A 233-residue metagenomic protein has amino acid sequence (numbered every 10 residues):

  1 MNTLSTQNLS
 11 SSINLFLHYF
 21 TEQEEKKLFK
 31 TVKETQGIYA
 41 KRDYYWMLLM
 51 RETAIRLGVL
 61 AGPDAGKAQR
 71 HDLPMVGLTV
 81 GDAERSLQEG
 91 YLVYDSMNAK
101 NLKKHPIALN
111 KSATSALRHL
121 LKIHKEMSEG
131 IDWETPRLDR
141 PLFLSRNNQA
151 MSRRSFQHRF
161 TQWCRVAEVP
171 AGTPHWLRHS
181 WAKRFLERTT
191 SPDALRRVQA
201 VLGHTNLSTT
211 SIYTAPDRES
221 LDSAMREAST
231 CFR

Functional and structural regions predicted by a protein language model:
M1-Y19, S229-R233: C-terminal secondary-structure termini that scaffold catalytic or DNA-interacting sites
Q23-L57: Basic, Lys/Arg- and aromatic-enriched nucleic-acid-binding interface segment
E25, R42-Y44, R153, Q157 (+1 more regions): Short, leucine-enriched amphipathic alpha-helices that occur as contiguous helical runs
R42, P170-R188: Short basic/aromatic active-site micro-motif
L48, E52, S180-H204, I212: C-terminal catalytic core of tyrosine-transesterase DNA break-rejoin enzymes
G62-S115: Conserved tyrosine-mediated DNA breakage-rejoining catalytic core shared by Y-recombinases
Q88, L202, N206-E227: Catalytic-site neighborhood detector that most strongly recognizes the C-terminal catalytic loop/helix of tyrosine
A99-H119, L138-Q162: C-terminal catalytic core of Y-nucleophile DNA break-rejoin enzymes
